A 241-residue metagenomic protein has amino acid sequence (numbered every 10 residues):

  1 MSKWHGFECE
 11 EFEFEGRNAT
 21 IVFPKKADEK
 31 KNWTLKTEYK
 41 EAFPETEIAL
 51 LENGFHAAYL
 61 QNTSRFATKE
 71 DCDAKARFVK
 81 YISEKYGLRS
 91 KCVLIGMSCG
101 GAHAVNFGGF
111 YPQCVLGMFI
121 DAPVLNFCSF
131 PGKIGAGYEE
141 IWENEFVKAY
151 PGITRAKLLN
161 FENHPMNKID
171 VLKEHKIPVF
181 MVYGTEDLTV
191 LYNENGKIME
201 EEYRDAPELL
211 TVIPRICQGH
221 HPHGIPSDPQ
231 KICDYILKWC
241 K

Functional and structural regions predicted by a protein language model:
M1-D28: N-terminal cap/lid segment of alpha/beta-hydrolase-fold proteins
V22, E194-K241: C-terminal catalytic histidine-bearing segment of alpha/beta-hydrolase fold enzymes
E29-Y39: Short beta-strand element of the alpha/beta-hydrolase
F66-G87: Alpha/beta-hydrolase active-site loop
Y86-S98: Alpha/beta-hydrolase fold nucleophile elbow
G96-N106: Glycine-rich nucleophile elbow surrounding the catalytic serine of serine-hydrolase chemistry
N106-R155: Hydrolase active-site cap/lid region
E139-N195, E201: The feature captures the conserved acid-bearing segment of alpha/beta-hydrolase catalytic domains
